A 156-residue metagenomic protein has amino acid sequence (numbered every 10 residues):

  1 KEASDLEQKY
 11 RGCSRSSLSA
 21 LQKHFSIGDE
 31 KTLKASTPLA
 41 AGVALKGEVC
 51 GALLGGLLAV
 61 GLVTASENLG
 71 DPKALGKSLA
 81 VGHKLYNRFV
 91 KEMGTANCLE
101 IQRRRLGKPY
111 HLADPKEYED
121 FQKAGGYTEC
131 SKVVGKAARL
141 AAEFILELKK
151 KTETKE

Functional and structural regions predicted by a protein language model:
K1-L6: N-terminal export signals and maturation junctions of secreted/periplasmic proteins
E7, R11-T64: Small-residue-enriched, tightly packed secondary-structure blocks
S19-K23, A59, K73-E156: Amphipathic alpha-helical interface segments
G70: Flexible, glycine-rich active-site loops centered on histidine and acidic residues that chelate a metal or position
